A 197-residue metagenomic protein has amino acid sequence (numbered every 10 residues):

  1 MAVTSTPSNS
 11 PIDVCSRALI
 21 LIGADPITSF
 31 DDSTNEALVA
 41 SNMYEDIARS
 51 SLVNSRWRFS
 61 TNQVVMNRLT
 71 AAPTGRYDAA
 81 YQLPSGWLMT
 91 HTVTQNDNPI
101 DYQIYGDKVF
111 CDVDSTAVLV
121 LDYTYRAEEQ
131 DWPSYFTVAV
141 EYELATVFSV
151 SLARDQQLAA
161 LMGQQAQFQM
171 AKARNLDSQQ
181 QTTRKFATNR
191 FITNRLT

Functional and structural regions predicted by a protein language model:
M1-N42, R195: Short, extreme N-terminal leader segments that mark the start of a protein/domain
S5-S8, V14, N96-T197: Internal mixed-charge
L21, D25, F59-M66, A117-L119: Hydrophobic transmembrane signal anchors and adjacent membrane-proximal interface regions, especially in viral
I22, P26, I47-S55, D177: Short amphipathic alpha-helical segments enriched in hydrophobics
F30-D32, T92-T94, A117: N-terminal start-of-chain detector that recognizes signal peptides and the immediate post-cleavage beginning
D32, V64, F186: Residue-level "edge-of-site" marker
S33-S51, L158-R174: Short secondary-structure subsegments characteristic of cysteine-rich extracellular domains
L38-K108, W132-F148, L152: Divalent metal-cofactor coordination and adjacent catalytic microenvironments
